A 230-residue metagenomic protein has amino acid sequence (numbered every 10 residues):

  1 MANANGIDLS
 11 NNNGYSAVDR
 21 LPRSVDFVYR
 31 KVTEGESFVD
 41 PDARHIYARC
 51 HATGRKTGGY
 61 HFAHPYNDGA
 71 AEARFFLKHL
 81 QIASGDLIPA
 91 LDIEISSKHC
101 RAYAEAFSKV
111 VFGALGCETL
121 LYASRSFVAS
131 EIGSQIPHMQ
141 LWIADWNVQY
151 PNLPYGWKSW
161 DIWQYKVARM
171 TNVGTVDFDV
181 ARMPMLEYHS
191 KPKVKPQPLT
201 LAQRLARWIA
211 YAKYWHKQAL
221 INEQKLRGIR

Functional and structural regions predicted by a protein language model:
M1-E118: Substrate-binding cleft of extracellular glycoside hydrolase catalytic domains
M1-S24, S134-L201, L205: Functionally critical loop-and-helix segments that line ligand-binding/catalytic clefts of soluble enzyme domains
V32, H51, L80, V111 (+6 more regions): Sec/Tat-exported extracytoplasmic proteins
R55, K78, Q197, G228-R230: Short intrinsically disordered terminal tails
A71, F127-P137: Glycine-rich, charge-decorated loop segments at or immediately adjacent to ligand/cofactor-binding or catalytic sites
S96-K98, S126-A129, W146-P151, V167-M170 (+1 more regions): Short Gly/Pro-enriched loop/turn and capping motifs at secondary-structure junctions
G116-A129, Q140-I143: Aromatic-lined carbohydrate-recognition surfaces of secreted/lumenal glycan-active proteins
L201, W208, A212-W215, A219-N222 (+1 more regions): Long, heptad-repeat coiled-coil alpha-helices used as oligomerization/scaffolding rods
